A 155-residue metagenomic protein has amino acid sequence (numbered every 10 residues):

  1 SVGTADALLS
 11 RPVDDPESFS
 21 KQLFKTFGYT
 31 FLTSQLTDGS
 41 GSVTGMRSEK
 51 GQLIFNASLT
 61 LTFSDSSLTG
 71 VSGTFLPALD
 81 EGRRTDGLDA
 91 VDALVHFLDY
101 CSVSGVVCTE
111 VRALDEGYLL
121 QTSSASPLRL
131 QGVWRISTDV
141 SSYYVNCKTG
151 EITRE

Functional and structural regions predicted by a protein language model:
S1-Q35, R47: Preferential activation on post-signal-peptide N-terminal prodomains/segments of secreted or lumenal proteins
F24-I54, G73-R129, V133: Segments that shape or occlude catalytic/ligand-binding pockets
S42-T44, T60-T62, E151: Ser/Thr- (and often Asn-) enriched beta-sheet segments in non-cytosolic proteins
S58-S66, G70: A contiguous, surface-oriented mixed alpha/beta subdomain in the mid-to-C-terminal portion of proteins that forms
L61, G132-S137, V145-G150: Conserved histidines in hydrophobic membrane contexts and catalytic metal-binding motifs
S67-T69, P127, T149-E151: Residue-level signal for well-ordered, solvent-exposed loop/turn and beta-edge residues enriched in charged/polar side
S72-G73, Y144-E155: Extended intrinsically disordered, low-complexity coil regions enriched in Ser, Thr, Gly, Ala and often Pro
